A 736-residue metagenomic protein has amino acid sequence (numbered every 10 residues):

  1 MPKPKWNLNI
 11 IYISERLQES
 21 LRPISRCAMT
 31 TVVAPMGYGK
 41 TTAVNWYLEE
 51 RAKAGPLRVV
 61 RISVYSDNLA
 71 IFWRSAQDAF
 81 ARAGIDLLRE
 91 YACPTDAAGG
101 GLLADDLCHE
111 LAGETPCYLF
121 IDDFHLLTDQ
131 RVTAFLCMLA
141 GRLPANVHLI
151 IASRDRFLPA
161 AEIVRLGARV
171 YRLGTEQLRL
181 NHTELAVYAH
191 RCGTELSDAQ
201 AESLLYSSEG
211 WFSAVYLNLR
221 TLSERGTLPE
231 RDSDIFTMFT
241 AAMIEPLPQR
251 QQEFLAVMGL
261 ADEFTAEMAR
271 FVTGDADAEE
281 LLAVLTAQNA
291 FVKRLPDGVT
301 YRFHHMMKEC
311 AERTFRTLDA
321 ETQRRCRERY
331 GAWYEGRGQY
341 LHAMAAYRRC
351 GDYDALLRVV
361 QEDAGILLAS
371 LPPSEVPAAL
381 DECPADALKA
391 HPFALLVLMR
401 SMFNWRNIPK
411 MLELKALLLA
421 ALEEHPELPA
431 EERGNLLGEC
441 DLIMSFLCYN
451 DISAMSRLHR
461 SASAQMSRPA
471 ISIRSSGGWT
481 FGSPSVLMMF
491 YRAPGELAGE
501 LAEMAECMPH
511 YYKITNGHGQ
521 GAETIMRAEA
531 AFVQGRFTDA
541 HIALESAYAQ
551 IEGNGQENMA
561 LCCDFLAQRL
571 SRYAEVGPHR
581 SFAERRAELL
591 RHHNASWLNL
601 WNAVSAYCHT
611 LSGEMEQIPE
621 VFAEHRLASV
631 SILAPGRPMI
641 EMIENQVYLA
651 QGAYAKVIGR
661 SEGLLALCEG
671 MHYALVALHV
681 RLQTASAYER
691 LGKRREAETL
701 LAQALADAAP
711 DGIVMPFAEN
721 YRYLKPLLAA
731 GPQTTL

Functional and structural regions predicted by a protein language model:
T30-R61: P-loop NTPase Walker A phosphate-binding motif
T42-W46, Y118, A134-S203, S207 (+4 more regions): Alpha-helical sensor/transducer elements of the RecA-like P-loop NTPase core
N45, A199, T237-R316, R325-E328: C-terminal boundary/linker of central alpha/beta nucleotide-binding cores
A70-E90, C108: Conserved NTP-binding/hydrolysis module of P-loop NTPases
L107-V132: Conserved P-loop NTPase "ATPase switch" module shared by AAA+ and STAND
E321-F393, S401, K410, L414-L417: Extended alpha-helical scaffolding segments used for macromolecular assembly and cargo binding
Y340-H342, D352-Y353, H391, L428-G438 (+10 more regions): Alpha-solenoid helical repeat architecture
A387-C562: Internal alpha-solenoid helical repeat scaffolds
